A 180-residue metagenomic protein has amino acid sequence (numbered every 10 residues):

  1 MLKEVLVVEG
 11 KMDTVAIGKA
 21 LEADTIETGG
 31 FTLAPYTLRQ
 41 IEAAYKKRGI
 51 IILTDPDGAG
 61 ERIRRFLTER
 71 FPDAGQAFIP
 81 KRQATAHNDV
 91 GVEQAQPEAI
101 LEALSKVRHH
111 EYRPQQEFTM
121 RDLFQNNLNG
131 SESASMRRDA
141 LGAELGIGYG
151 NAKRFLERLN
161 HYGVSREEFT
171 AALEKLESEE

Functional and structural regions predicted by a protein language model:
M1-V5, R48-I51: Short active-site oxyanion
L2-A16, A20, G29-A34: N-terminal, positively charged regions that mediate nucleic acid binding
K19, A23, F31, P35-E180: TOPRIM fold recognition
